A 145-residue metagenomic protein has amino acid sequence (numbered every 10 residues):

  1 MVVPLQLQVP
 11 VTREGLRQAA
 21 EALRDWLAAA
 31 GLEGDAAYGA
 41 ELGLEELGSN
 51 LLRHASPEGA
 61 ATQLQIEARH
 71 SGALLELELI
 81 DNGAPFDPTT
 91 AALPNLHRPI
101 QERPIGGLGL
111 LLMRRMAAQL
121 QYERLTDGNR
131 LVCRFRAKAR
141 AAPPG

Functional and structural regions predicted by a protein language model:
M1-Q8, R114-G145: Flexible, glycine-/charge-rich segments associated with ATP-binding catalytic modules
E21-E45, E102-P104: Conserved short strand/loop->alpha-helix "switch" segment adjacent to the catalytic nucleotide/phosphoryl-transfer site
N50, H54: Conserved N-box asparagine in the HATPase_c
A55-A60: A short, flexible helix-to-loop-to-beta junction within the catalytic ATP-binding CA
Q63-A73: Short beta-strand/loop element within the Bergerat-fold HATPase_c
L77-I105: Glycine-rich/acidic phosphate-handling loop/turn and adjacent ATP-lid/helix of nucleotide-binding kinase/ATPase domains
E102-A117: Glycine-rich phosphate-binding loop
